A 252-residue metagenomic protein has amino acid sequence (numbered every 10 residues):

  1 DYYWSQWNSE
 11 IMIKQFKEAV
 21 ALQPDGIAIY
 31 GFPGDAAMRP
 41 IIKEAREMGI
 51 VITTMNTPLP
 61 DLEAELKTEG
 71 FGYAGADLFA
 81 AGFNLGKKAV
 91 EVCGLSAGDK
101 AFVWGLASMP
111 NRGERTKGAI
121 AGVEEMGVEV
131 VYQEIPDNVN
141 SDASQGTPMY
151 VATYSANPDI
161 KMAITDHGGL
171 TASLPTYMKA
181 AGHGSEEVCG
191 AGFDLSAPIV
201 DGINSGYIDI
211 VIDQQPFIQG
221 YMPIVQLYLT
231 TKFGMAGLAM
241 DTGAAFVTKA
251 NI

Functional and structural regions predicted by a protein language model:
D1, A81-L85, P110-V130, Q145 (+2 more regions): Short, solvent-exposed amphipathic alpha-helices that sit in or adjacent to ligand/effector-binding or catalytic
D1, G26, F71-Y73, D99-S108: Short beta-strand segments enriched in small/hydrophobic residues
D1-Q6, K100-V103, G122-A143, G243: Short beta-strand elements in bilobed, periplasmic/extracellular small-molecule ligand-binding domains
Q6-E10, P33-A36, P58-L62, L95 (+5 more regions): Solvent-exposed loop/turn segments at secondary-structure junctions within structured extracellular/periplasmic domains
M12, G72-D99, A143-T147, D194-I199 (+1 more regions): Hydrophobic alpha-helical segments within soluble ligand-binding/sensing domains
I13-E47, A119, D137-G202: Hydrophobic alpha-helical
A36, I41-A80, S196-N204, I208: Flexible loop/hinge segments that line or gate small-molecule binding clefts
V103, V123-M126, Q215-I252: Hinge/cleft segment of the Venus flytrap/periplasmic-binding protein
